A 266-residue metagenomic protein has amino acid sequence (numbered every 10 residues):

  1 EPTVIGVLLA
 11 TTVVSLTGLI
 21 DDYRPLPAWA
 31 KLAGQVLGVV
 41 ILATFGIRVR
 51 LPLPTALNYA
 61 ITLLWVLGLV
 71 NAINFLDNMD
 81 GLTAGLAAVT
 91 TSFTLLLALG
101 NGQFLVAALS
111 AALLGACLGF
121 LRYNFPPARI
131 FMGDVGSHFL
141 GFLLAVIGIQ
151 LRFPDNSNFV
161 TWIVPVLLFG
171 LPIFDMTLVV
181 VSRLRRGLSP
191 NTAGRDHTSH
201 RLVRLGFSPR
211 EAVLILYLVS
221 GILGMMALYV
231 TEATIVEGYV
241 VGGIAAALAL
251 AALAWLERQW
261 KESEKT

Functional and structural regions predicted by a protein language model:
E1-M176: "…together with the soluble PPM/PP2C metallo-phosphatase catalytic core" -> "…together with the soluble PPM/PP2C
E1-P54, I61, N158-T266: N-terminal transmembrane signal-anchor/hairpin module of polytopic inner-membrane proteins
